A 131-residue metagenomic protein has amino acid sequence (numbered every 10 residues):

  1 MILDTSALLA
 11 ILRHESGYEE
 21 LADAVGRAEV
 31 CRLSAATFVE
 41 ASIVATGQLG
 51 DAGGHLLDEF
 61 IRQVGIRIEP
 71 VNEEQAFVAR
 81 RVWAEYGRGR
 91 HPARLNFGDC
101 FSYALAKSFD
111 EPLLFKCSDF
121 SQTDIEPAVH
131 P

Functional and structural regions predicted by a protein language model:
M1-L33, T46-E59, V129-P131: Short, well-structured N-terminal submotif of metal-dependent ribonuclease cores
L8-L9, F38, F120: A generic structural signal for short hydrophobic patches within well-formed alpha-helices
E20-D23, E59-R62, W83-G89: Glycine/charged-rich beta-loop-alpha catalytic/anionic-binding loops adjacent to active sites
R67-P112: Active-site neighborhoods of divalent-metal-dependent phosphate/nucleic-acid chemistry enzymes
Y103-P131: Acidic, PIN/NYN-like endoribonuclease modules and their adjacent C-terminal/linker elements
